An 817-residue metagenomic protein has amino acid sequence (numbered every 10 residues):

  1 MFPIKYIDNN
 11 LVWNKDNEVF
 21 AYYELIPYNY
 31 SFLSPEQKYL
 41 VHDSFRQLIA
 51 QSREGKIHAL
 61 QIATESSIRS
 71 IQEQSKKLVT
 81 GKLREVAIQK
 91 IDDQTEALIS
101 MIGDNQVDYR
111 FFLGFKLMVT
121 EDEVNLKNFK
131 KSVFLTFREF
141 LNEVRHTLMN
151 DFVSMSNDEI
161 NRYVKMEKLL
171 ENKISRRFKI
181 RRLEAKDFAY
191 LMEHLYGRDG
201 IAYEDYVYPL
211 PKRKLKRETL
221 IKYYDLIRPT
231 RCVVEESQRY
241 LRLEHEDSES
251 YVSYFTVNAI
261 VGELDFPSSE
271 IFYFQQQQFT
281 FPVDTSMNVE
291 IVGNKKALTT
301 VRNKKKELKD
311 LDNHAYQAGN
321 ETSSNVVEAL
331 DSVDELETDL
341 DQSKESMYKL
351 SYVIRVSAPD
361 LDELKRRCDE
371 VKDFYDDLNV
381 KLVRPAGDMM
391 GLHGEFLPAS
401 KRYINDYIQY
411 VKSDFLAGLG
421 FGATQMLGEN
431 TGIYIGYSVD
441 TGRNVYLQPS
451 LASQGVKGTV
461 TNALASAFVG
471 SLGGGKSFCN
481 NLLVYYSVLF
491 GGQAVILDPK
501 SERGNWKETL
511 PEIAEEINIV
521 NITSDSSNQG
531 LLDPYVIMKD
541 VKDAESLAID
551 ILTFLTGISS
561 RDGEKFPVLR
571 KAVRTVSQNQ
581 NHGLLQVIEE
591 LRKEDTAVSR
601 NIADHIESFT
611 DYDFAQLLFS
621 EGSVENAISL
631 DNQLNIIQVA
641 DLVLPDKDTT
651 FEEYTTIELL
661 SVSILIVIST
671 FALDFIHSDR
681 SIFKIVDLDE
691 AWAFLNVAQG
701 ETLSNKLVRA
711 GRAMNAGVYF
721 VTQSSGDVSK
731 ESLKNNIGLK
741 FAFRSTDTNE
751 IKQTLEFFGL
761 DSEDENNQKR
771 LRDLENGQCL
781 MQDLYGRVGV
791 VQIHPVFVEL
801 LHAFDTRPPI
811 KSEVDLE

Functional and structural regions predicted by a protein language model:
M1-Y410, F421: Extended, folded cores of ATP/NTP-driven motor/assembly subunits in large transport and secretion machines
P35-R53, Q276-F279, V292-T299, V380-K381 (+6 more regions): P-loop NTPase motor domains
R53-K56, Y109, F490-G492, I517 (+3 more regions): Short glycine-/polar-rich loops that comprise or flank the Walker A/P-loop and associated switch/sensor motifs
S100-M101, D540-L585, S729-E817: P-loop NTPase motor core of the ASCE superfamily
N125, V439-V445, S450-A452, K457-G470 (+3 more regions): Charge-patterned, long linear interaction tracts outside catalytic cores
V133-E167, S466-G475, E658-I666, L801-E817: Short, cationic low-complexity segments
D312-H314, S450-V484, L497-G504, V520-S526 (+2 more regions): Conserved P-loop NTPase motor cores
Y485-V495, E508-T509: Post-Walker A helix-loop "phosphate-sensing" segment adjacent to the P-loop in P-loop NTPases
